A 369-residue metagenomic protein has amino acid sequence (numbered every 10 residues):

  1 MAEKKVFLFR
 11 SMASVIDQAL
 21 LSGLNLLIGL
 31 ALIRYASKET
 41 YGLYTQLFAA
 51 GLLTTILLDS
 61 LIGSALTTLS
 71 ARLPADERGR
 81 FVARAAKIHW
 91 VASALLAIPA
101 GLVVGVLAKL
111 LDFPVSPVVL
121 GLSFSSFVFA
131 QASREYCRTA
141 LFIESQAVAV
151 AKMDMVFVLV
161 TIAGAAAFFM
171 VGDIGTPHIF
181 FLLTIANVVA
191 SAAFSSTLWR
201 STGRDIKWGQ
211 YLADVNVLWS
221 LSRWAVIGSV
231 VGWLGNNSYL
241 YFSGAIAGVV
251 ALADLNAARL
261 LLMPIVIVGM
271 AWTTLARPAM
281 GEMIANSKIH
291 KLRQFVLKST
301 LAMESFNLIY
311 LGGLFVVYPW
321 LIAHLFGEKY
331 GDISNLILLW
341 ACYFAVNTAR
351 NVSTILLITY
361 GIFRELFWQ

Functional and structural regions predicted by a protein language model:
M1-E3, F7, V148, K152 (+4 more regions): Interhelical loop/hinge segments that connect adjacent transmembrane helices in multipass membrane
K5, F9-N25, L47, I56-G105 (+1 more regions): Membrane-water interface segments that mark the loop-to-transmembrane alpha-helix transition
K5-S64, G101, I162, R223-V250 (+1 more regions): Signature of the first transmembrane helix
L8, A130-K152, A341-Q369: Membrane-interface junctions at transmembrane-helix termini in multi-pass inner-membrane proteins
K38, L107-S123, F315-A345: Interfacial segments at transmembrane-helix termini and the short loops linking adjacent helices
F48-I56, G228, G232, N236 (+4 more regions): Transmembrane helix-bundle signature of multi-pass secondary active exporters and lipid flippases
L58-A75, I143, A258, L262-S287 (+2 more regions): Helix-loop junctions and terminal segments of transmembrane helices in multi-pass membrane transport/translocation
V118-S125, A151-T202: Hydrophobic alpha-helical transmembrane segments
